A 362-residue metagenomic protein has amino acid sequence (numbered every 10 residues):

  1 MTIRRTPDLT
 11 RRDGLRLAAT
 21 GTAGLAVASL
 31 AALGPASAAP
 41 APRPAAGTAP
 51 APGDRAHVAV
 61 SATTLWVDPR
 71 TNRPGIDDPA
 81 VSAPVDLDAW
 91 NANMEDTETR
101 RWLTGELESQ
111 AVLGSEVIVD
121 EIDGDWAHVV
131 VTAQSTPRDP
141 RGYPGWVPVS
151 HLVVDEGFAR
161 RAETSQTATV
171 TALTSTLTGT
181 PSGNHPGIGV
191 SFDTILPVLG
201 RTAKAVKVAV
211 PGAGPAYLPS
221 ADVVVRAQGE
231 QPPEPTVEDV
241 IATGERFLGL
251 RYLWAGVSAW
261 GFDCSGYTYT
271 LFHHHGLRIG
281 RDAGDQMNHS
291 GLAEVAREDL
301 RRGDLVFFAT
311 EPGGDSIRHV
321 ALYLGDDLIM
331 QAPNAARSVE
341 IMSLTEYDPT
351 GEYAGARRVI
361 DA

Functional and structural regions predicted by a protein language model:
M1-D13, G21-A32, A36: N-terminal secretory signal peptides
A41-R55, A62-T64, R70-N72, I76-D77 (+2 more regions): Boundary regions of SH3-family modules and the immediately adjacent low-complexity/disordered segments in eukaryotic
A45-A51, R55-L113, T169-P197: Beta-loop motif signature
T104-P144, G189-S220: SH3/SH3-like beta-barrel superfamily modules
G105, E234-P235, S258-D263: Soluble non-cytosolic domains of exported or imported proteins
R161-A162, S182-N184, V224, D285 (+3 more regions): Aromatic- and glycine-rich peptidoglycan recognition patches
L250-A259, A309-H319, P333-S338: Active-site loop architecture of trypsin-fold serine endopeptidases
R251-S265, T270-R302: Catalytic cysteine-centered active-site loop
